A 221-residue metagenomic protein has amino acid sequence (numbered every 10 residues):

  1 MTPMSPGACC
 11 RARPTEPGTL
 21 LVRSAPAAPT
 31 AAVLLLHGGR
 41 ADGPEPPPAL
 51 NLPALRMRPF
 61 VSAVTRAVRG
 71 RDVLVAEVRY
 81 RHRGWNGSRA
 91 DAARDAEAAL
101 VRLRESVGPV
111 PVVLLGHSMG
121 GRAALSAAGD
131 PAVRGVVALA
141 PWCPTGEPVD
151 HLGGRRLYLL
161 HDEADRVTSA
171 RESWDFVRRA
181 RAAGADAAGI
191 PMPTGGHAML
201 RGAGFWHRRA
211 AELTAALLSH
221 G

Functional and structural regions predicted by a protein language model:
T2-G70: Short, surface-exposed "cap/lid" segments of acyl-processing enzymes
M4-C10, W174, R181-G221: C-terminal catalytic histidine-bearing segment of alpha/beta-hydrolase fold enzymes
N86-S106: Alpha/beta-hydrolase active-site loop
L115-G120, A124: Gly/Ala-rich beta-loop-alpha elbow adjacent to hydrolase catalytic centers
A138-T145: Active-site nucleophile loop of the alpha/beta-hydrolase fold
L152-G153, Y158-D165: Short beta-strand/loop motif that positions the catalytic acidic residue of the alpha/beta-hydrolase fold
R166-D175: Conserved alpha/beta-hydrolase "acid-adjacent" motif
